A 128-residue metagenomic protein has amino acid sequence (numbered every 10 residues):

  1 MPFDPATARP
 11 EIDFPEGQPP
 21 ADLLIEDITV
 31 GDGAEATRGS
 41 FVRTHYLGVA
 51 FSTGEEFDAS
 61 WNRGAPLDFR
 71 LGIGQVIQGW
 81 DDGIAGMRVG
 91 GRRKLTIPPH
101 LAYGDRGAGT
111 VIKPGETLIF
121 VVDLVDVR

Functional and structural regions predicted by a protein language model:
M1-R128: Cross-family detector of peptidyl-prolyl cis-trans isomerase
